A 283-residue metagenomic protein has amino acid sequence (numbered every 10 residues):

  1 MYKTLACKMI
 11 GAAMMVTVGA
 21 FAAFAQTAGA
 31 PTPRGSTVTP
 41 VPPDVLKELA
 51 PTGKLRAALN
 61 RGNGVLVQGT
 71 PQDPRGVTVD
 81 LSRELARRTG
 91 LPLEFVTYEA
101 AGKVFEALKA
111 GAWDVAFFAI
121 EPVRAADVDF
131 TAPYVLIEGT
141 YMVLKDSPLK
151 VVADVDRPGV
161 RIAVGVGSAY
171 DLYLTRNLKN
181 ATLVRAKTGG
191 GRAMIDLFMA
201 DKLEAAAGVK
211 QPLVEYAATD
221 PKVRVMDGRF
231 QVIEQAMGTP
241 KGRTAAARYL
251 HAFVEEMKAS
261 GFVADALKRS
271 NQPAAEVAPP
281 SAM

Functional and structural regions predicted by a protein language model:
M1-A13: Bacterial N-terminal signal peptides that target proteins for export
G29-L46, G76-R88, S147, A153-R161 (+2 more regions): Extended ligand-binding regions for polar small-molecule ligands
A30-A119, K187, S260, R269: Extracytoplasmic small-molecule ligand-binding "clamshell" domains of the periplasmic binding protein/Venus flytrap
L59-G64, Q72-R88, I120, T140-G191 (+3 more regions): Bilobed "Venus flytrap"/periplasmic-binding protein-like clamshell domains and structurally analogous long
R61, L136-V143, K210, V214-E255 (+1 more regions): Periplasmic-binding protein-like
R83, R87, P92-D156, R224-R229: Acidic, polar ligand-binding/catalytic clefts
F95-E106, L149-K150, V184-A200, I233: Short helix-initiation/N-cap motifs at beta->coil->alpha
G102, F118-D127, Y173-R176, L197-Q231: A ligand-binding cleft/hinge motif common to bilobed small-molecule-binding domains
